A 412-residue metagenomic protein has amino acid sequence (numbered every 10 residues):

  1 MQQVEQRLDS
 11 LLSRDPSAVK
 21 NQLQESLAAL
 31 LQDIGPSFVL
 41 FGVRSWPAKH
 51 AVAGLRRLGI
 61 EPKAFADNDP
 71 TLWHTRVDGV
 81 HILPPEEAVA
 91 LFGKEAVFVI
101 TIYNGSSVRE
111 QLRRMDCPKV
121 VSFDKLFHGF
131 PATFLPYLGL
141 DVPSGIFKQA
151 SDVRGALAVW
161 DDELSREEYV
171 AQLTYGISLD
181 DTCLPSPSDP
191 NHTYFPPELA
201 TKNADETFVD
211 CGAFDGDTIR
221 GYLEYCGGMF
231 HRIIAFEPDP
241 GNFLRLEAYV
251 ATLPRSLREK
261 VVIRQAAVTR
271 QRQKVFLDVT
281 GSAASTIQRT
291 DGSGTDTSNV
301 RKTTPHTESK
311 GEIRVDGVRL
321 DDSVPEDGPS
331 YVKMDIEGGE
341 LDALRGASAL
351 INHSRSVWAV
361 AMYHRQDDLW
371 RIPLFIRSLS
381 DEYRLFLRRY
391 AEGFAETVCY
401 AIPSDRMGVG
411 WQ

Functional and structural regions predicted by a protein language model:
M1-K63, N68-Q412: Phosphate/nucleotide-binding beta-alpha loop and adjacent structural elements of enzyme active sites
